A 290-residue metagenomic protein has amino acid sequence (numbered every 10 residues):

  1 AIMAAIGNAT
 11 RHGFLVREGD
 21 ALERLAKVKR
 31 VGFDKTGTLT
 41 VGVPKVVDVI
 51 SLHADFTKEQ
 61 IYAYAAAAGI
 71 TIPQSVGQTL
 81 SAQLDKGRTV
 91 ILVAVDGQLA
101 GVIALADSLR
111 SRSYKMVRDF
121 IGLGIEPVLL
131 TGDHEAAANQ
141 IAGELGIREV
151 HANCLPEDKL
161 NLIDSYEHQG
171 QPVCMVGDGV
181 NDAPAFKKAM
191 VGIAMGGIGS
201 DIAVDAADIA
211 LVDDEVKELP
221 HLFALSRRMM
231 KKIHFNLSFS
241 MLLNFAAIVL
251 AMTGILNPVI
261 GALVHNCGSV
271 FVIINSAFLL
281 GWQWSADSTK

Functional and structural regions predicted by a protein language model:
A1-Y64, Y166-E167, A185, W282: Conserved catalytic phosphorylation-site environment of P-type ATPases
A9, L15-V16, A26-V28, T79 (+3 more regions): Conserved ATP-binding TGD loop and adjacent catalytic N/P-domain core of P-type ATPases
L22-E23, V47, D158, S200-I202 (+3 more regions): Short gly/pro/ser/thr-enriched loop/turn and capping motifs at secondary-structure boundaries
G37, F120, G268: Conserved S/T- and glycine-rich ATP-binding loop of Class I adenylate-forming
T38-L39, L99, V270: Hydrophobic "anchor" residues
K45-V47, A66, I103-D107: Short beta->alpha transition motifs characteristic of CBS
I50-L84: ATP-binding catalytic core of ATPases
A207, L211-K290: Membrane-embedded transport module
